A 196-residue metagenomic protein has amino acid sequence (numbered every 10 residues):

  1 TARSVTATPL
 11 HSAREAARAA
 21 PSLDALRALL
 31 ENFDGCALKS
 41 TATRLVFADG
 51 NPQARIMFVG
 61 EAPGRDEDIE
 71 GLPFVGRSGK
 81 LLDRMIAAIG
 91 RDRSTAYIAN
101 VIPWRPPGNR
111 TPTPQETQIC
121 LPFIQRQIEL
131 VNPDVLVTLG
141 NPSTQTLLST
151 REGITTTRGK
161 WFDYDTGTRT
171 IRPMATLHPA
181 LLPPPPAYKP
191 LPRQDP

Functional and structural regions predicted by a protein language model:
T1-P196: A polyanion-binding, active-site-adjacent surface
